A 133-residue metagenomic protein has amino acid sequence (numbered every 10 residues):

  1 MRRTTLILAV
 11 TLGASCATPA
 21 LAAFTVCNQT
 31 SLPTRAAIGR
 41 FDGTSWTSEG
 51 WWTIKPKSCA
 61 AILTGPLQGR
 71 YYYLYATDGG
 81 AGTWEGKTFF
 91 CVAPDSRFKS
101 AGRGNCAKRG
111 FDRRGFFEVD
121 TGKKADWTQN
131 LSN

Functional and structural regions predicted by a protein language model:
M1-L6: Bacterial N-terminal signal peptides that target proteins for export
L8-V10: Long, contiguous interaction/targeting segments characteristic of exported/extracellular or secretory-pathway proteins
G13-A20: C-terminal segment of classical bacterial N-terminal signal peptides
A20-C27, P33-A37, F41-G65, A76-N133: Intrinsically disordered, low-complexity segments enriched in small/polar residues
Q68-L74: Short, Lys/Arg- and Gly-enriched loop/turn segments at beta-strand edges
